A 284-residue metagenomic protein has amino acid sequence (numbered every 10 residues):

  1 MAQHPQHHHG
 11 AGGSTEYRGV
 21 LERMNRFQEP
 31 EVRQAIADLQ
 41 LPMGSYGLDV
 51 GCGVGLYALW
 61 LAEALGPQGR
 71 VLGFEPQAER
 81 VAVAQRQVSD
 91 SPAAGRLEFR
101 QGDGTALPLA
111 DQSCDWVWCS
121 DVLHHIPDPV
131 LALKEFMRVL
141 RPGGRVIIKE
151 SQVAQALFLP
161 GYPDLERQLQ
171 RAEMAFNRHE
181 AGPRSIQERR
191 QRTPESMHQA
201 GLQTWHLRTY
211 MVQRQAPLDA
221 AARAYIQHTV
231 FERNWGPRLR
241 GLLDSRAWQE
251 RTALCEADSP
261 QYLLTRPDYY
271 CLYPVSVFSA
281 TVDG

Functional and structural regions predicted by a protein language model:
M1-R18, R26, P30: N-terminal, positively charged/glycine-rich alpha-helical extensions of SAM-dependent methyltransferases
R26-M43, W60: Conserved alpha-helix/loop element of class I SAM-dependent methyltransferases that forms part of the SAM/SAH-binding
Y46-V50, V54-A106: Class I SAM-dependent methyltransferase SAM/SAH-binding core
T105-W116: A short acidic, Gly/Pro-enriched loop at the edge of an enzyme's catalytic core that lines a small-molecule cofactor
D115-V130: A short SAM/SAH-binding and catalytic strip from SAM-dependent methyltransferases
V130-R145: A short glycine-rich, Lys/Arg-flanked "PGG" loop and its adjoining helix->strand segment in the class I
I147-A220: Conserved catalytic/acceptor-binding region of the Class I
H206-G284: Conserved Class I S-adenosyl-L-methionine
